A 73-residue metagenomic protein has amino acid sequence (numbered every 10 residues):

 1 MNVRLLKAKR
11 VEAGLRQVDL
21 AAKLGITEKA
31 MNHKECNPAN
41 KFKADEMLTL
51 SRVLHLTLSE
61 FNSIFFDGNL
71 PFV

Functional and structural regions predicted by a protein language model:
R4, K34-E35: Short, contiguous strand/loop micro-motifs
R4-K23: Short basic helix-loop element that most often maps to the first helix and adjoining turn of HTH DNA-binding modules
A8-K9, A13, K29, H33 (+3 more regions): Short, charged recognition helix plus adjacent turn of helix-turn-helix-like nucleic-acid-binding domains
A44-M47: Long, hydrophobic alpha-helical segments
